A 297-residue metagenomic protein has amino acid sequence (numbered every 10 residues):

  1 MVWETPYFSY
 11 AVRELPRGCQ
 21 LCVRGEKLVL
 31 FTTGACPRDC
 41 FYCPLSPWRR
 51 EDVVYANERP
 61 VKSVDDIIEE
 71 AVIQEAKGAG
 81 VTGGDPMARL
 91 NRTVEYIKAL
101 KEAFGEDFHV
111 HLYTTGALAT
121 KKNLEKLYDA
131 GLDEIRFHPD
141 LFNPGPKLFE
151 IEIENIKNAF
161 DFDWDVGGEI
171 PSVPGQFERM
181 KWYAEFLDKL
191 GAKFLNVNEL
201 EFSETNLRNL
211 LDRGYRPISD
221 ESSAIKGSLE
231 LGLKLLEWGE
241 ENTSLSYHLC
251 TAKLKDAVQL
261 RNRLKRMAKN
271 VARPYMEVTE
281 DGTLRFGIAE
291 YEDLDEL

Functional and structural regions predicted by a protein language model:
M1-V12, N270-L297: Radical SAM enzyme core and accessory elements
V2-S9, L15-V61: Canonical Radical SAM [4Fe-4S] cluster-binding loop centered on the CxxxCxxC motif and its immediate flanking residues
K27-L30, A79-V81, V110-L112, I135-F137 (+3 more regions): Hydrophobic faces of well-ordered beta-strands that scaffold small-molecule active sites in alpha/beta enzyme cores
R50-D65, M87-L132, H138-E150, I170-W182: Canonical radical SAM enzyme core domain
D66-D85: Short Fe-S-cluster ligation motifs
V72, Y128-G131, D188, E240: Non-catalytic positions within long, well-ordered alpha-helices that form the structural scaffold/packing of enzyme
I151-V258, A272-G282: Conserved C-terminal portion of the radical SAM core fold that forms the substrate/S-adenosylmethionine-binding
